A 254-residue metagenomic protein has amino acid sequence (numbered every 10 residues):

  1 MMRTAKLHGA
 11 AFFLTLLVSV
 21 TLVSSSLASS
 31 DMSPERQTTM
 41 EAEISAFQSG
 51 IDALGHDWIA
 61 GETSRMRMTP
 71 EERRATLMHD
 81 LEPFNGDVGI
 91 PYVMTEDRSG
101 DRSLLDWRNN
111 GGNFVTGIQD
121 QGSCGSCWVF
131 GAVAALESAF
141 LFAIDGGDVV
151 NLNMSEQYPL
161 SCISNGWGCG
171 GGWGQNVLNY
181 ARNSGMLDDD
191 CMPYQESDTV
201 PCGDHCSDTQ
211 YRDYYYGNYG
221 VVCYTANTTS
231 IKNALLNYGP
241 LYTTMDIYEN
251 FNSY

Functional and structural regions predicted by a protein language model:
M2, V20-V23: Short hydrophobic transmembrane-like helices used for membrane targeting/insertion
M2-F12: Bacterial N-terminal signal peptides that target proteins for export
A11-T21: Bacterial N-terminal signal peptides
T15, S26-L27: Cleavable N-terminal signal peptides
L27-Y254: Catalytic-core signature of thiol
